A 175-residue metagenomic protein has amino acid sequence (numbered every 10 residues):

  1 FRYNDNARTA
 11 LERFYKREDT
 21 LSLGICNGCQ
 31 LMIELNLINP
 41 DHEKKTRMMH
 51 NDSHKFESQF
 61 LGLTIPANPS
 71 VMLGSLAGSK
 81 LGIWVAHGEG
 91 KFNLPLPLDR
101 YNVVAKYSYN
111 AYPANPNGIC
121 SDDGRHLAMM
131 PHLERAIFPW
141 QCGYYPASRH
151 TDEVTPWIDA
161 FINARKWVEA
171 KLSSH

Functional and structural regions predicted by a protein language model:
F1-S70: Cysteine-nucleophile active-site neighborhood
N4, S70-V71, A114, S121: Alpha-helix initiation/capping motif
L11, L21-L23, L31, L35-L37 (+7 more regions): Generic detector of leucine side chains in alpha-helical contexts
K16-R17, A77-G78, D122-G124: Short hydrophobic "helix-edge" motifs at membrane interfaces and signal-peptide entry regions
L35-L37, D41, L76, C142 (+1 more regions): A generic "cationic amphipathic patch" detector
D41-Y112: Flexible glycine/proline-rich
G82-H175: Acyltransferase
